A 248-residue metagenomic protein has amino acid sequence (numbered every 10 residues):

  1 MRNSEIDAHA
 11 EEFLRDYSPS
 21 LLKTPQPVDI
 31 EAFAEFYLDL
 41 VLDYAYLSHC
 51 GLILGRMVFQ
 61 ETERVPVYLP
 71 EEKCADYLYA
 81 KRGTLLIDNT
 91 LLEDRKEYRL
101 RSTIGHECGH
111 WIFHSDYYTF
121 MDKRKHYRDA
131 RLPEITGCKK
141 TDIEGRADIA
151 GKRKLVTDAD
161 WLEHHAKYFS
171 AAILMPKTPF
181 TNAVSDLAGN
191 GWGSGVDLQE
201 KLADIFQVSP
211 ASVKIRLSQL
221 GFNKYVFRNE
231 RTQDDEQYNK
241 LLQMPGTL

Functional and structural regions predicted by a protein language model:
M1-L248: Active-site hotspot residues in diverse enzymes, especially metal/ion-binding acidic/histidine motifs
